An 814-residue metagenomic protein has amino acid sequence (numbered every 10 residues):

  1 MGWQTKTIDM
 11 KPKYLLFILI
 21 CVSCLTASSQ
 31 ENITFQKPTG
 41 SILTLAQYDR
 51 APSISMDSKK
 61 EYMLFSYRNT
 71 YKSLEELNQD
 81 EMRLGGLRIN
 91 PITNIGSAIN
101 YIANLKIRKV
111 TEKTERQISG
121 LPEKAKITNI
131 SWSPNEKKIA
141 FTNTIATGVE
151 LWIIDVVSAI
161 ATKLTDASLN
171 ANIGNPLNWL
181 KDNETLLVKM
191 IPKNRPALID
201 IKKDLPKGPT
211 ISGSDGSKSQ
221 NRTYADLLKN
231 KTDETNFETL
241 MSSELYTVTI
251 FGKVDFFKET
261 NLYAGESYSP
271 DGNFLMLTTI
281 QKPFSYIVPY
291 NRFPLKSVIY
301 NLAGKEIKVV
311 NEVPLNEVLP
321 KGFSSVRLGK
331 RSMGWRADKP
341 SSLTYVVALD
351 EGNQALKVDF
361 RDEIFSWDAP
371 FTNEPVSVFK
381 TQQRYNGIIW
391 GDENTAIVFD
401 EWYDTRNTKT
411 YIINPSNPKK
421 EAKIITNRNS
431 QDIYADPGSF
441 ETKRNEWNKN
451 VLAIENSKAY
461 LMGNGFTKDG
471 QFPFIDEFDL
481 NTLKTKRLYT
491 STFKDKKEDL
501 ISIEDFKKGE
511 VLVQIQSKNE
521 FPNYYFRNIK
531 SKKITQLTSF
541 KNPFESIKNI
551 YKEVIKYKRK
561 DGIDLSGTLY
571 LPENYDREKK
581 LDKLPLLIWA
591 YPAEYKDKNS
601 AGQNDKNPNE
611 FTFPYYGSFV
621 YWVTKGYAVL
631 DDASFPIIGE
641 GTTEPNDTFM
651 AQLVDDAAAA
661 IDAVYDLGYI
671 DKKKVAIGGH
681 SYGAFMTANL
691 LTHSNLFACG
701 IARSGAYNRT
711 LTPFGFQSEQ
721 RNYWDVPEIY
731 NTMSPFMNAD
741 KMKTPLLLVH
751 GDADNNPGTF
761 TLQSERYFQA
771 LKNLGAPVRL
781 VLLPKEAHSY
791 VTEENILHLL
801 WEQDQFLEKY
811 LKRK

Functional and structural regions predicted by a protein language model:
M1-N32, D752: Bacterial Sec-dependent N-terminal signal peptides
C21, A27-K533, S539-N549, G602-Q603: Beta-propeller folds
Y101-I102, V110, A593, K606-K814: Active-site-proximal cap/loop segments of hydrolase catalytic domains
E244-I250, W589-A593, G626-A628: Glycine-rich, acidic and aromatic/proline-enriched surface loops and short helix-turn segments that act as binding
Y300-K305, A369-T372, Y403-T405, I413-K420 (+8 more regions): Secondary-structure transition/capping motifs at alpha-helix termini and the adjoining loop/turn into the next element
T538-D582: N-terminal cap/lid segment of alpha/beta-hydrolase-fold proteins
D576-K580, L587-N607: Short, surface-exposed "cap/lid" segments of acyl-processing enzymes
